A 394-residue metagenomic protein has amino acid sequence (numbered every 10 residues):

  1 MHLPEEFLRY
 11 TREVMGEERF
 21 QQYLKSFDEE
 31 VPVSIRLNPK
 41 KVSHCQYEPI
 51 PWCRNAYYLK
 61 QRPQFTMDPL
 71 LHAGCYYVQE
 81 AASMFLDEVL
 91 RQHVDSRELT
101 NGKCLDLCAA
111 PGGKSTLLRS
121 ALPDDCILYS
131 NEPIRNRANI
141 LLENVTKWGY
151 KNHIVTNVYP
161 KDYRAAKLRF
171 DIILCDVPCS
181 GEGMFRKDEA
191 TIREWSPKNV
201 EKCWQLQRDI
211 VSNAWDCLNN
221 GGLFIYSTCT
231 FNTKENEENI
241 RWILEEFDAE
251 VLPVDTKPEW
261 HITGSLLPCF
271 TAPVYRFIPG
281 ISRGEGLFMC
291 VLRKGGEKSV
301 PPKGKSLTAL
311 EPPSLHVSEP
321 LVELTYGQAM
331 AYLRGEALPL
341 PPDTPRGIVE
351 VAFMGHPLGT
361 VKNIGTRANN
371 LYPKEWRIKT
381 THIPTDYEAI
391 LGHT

Functional and structural regions predicted by a protein language model:
M1-T394: S-adenosylmethionine
